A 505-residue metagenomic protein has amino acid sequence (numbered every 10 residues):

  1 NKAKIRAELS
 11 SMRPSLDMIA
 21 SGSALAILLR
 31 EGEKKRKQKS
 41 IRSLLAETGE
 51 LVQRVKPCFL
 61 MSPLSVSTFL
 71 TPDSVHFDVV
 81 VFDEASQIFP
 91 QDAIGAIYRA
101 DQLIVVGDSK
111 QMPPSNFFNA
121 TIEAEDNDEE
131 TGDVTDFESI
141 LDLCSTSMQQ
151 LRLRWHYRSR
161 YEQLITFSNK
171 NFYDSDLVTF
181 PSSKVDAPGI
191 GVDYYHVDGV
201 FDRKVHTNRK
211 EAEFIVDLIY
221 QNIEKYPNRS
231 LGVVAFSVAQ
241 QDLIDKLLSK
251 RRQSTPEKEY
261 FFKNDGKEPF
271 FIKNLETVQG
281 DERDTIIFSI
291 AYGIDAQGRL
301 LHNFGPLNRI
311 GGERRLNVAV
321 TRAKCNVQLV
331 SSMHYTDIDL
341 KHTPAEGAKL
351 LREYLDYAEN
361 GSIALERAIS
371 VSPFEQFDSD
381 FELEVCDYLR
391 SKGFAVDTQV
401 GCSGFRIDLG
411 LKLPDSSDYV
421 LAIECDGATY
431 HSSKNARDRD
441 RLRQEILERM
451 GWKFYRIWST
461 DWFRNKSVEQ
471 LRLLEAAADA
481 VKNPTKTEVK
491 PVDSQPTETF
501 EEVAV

Functional and structural regions predicted by a protein language model:
N1-H76: Conserved helicase NTPase catalytic core signature
E47-Q53, E257-I286: Conserved motor-coupling elements within RecA-like helicase/translocase cores
V75-V81, D281-G293, Q297, V327-Q328: A short beta-strand element within the Helicase C-terminal
I88-D133: Signature of the SF2 helicase/ATPase Hel1-core->accessory helical subdomain module
N119-L151, N169, L248, Q297-V400 (+2 more regions): Helicase C-terminal subdomain and adjacent C-terminal extension
Q150-V192, H334-T336, K341: Coupling/hinge elements of helicase-like and P-loop NTPase modules
S175-L247: Conserved helicase/translocase motor-coupling segment
R406, G410-R449, T460-R464: Short beta-strand-loop-alpha-helix junction that forms the active-site gateway of nucleic-acid-processing nucleases
